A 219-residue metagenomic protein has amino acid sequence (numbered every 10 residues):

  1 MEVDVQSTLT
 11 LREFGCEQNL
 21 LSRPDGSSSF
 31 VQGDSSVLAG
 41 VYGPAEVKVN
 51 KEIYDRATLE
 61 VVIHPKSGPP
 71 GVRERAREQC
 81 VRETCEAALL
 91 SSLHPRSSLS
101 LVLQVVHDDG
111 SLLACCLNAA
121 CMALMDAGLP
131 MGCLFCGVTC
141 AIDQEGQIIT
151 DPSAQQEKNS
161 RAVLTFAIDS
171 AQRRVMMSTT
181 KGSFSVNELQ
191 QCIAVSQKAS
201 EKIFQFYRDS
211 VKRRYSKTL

Functional and structural regions predicted by a protein language model:
M1-L219: Polyanion-binding surfaces on beta-sheet-dominated domains and ring/shell assemblies
